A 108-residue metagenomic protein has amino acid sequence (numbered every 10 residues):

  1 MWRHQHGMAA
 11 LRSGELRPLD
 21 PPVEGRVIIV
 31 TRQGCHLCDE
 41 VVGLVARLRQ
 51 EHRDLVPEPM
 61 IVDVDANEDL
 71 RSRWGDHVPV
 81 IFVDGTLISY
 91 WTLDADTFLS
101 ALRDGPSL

Functional and structural regions predicted by a protein language model:
M1-P21, L108: N-terminal leader/targeting and pre-domain segments
M8-S13, D63, T92-L93: N-terminal, polar/charged subdomain of small-to-medium soluble alpha/beta proteins
E15-E51: Local sequence-structure signature of Cys/Sec-based thiol-disulfide redox active-site neighborhoods
D54-E68: Thiol-based oxidoreductase modules, predominantly thioredoxin-like and allied folds used for disulfide exchange
D69-R73: ABC ATPase NBD coupling module
G75-I81: Structural micro-motif
V83-L108: Non-catalytic, surface beta->alpha helical segment in thiol-disulfide oxidoreductase systems
